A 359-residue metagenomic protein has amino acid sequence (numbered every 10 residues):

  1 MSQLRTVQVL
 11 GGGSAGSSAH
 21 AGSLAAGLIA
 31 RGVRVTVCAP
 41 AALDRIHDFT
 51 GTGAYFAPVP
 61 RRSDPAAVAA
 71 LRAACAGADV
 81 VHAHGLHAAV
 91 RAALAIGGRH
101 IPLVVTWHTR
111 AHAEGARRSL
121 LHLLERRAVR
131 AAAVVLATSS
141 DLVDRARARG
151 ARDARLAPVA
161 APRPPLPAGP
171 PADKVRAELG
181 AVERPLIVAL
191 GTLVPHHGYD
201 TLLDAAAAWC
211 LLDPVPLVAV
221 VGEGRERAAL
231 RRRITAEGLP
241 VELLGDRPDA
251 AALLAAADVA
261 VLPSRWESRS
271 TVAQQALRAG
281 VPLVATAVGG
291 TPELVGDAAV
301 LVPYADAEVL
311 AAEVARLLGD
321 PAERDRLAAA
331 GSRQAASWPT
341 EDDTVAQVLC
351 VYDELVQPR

Functional and structural regions predicted by a protein language model:
Q3-L4, Q8-A66, L142-R145, R225: N-terminal strand-loop element at the rim of the active site of nucleotide-sugar-dependent glycosyltransferases
A15-A26, P185, A189-A208, R225-R231 (+1 more regions): A conserved mid-protein helix/loop that constitutes part of the nucleotide-sugar donor-binding site
A83-V90, W107: Short His-centered aromatic/hydrophobic patch
A131-R155, R163: A short, active-site helix/loop in glycosyltransferases that binds the activated sugar's phosphate group
R231-R247: Nucleotide-activated donor-binding/catalytic signature segment of Leloir-type glycosyltransferases, i.e., the conserved
R265: Aromatic "clamp/platform" in nucleotide-sugar-dependent glycosyltransferases that forms part of the donor/acceptor
P282-A285: Short hydrophobic beta-strand element within catalytic cores of glycosyltransferases and related nucleotide-activated
D297-E308, R316-P321: Conserved acidic donor-binding segment of nucleotide-sugar-dependent glycosyltransferases
